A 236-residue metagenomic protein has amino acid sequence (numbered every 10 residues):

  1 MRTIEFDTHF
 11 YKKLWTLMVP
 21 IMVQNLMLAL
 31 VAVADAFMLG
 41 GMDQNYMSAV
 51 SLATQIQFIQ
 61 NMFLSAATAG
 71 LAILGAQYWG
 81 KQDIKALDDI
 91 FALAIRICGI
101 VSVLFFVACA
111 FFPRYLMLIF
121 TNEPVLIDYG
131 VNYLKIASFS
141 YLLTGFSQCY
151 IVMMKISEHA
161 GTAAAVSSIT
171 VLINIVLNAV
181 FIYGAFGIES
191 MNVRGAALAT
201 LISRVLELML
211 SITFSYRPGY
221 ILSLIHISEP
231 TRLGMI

Functional and structural regions predicted by a protein language model:
M1-L26, R232: N-terminal membrane topogenesis motif
M1-R2, L201-I225: C-terminal transmembrane helix end/exit motif
L26, L30-S48, M117-P124, V180-M191: Helix-terminus/linker motif at the lipid-water interface of multi-pass membrane proteins
L39-F58, V125-Y129, V193-G195, R232: Interfacial/gating helices of multi-pass transporter permease domains
M47-F111, T144-A163: Small-residue-rich hydrophobic transmembrane alpha-helices
L104-K135, Y183: Short membrane-interface helical motifs at transmembrane helix boundaries in multi-pass membrane transporters
L172-L208: Membrane-interface helix-loop junctions in multi-pass transport and translocation proteins
I225-I236: Single conserved hydrophobic/aromatic residue that forms the stacking wall/gate of nucleotide- or nucleobase-binding
